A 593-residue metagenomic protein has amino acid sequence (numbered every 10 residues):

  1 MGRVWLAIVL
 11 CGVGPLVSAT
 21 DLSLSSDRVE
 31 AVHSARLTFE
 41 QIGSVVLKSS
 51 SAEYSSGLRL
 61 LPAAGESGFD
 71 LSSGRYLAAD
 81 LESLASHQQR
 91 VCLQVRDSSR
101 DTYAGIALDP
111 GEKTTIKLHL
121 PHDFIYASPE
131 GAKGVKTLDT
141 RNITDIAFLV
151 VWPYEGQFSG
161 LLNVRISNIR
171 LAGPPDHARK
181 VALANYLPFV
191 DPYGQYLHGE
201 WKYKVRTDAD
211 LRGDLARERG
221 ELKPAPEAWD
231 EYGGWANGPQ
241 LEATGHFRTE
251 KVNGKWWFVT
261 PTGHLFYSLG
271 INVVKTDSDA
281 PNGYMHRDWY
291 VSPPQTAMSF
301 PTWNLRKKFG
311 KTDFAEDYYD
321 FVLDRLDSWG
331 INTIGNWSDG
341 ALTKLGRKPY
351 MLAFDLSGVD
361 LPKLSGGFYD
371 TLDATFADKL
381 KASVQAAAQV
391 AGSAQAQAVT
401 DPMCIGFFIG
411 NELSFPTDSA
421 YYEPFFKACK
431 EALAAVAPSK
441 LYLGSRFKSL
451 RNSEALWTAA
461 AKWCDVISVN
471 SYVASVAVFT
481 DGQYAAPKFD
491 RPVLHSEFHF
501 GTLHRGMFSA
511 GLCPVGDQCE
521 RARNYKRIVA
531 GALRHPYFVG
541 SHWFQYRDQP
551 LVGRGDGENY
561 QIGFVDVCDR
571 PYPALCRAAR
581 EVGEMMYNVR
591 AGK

Functional and structural regions predicted by a protein language model:
A35-R59: Short carbohydrate-recognition loop motifs
S50-G134, N142, S159-R165: Extracellular ligand-binding interfaces
L149-Q157: Short beta-strand-plus-loop segments that form exposed binding edges in beta-rich domains
E200-L345, V359-M403, A428, F544: Active-site-adjacent substrate/metal-binding segments within catalytic domains of carbohydrate-active enzymes
M285, W289-T296, Y421-R527: Extracellular glycoside hydrolase catalytic/binding regions
A387-A420, A435, L443, F538-Q545: Active-site groove signature of glycoside hydrolases
I405-G406, F498, C513-F564: Substrate-binding cleft of secreted/luminal carbohydrate-active enzymes
F544-K593: Aromatic-rich peripheral "rim/lid" segments of glycoside hydrolase catalytic domains that contact and position glycan
